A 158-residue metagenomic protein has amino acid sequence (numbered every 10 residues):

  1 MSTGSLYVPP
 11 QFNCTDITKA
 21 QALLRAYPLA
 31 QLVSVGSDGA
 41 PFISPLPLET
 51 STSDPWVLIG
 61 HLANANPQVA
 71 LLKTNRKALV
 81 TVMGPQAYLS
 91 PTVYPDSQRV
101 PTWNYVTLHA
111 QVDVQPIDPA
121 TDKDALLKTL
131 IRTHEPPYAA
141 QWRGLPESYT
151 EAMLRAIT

Functional and structural regions predicted by a protein language model:
M1-T158: Binding-site signature for planar aromatic cofactors or substrates
